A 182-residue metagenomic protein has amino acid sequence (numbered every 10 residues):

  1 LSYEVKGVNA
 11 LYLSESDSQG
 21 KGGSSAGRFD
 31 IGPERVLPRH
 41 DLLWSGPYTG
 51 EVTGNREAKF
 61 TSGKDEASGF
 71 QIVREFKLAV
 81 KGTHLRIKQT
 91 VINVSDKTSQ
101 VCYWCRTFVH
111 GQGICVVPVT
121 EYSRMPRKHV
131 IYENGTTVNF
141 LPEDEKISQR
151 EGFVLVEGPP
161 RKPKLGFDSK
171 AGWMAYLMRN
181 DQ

Functional and structural regions predicted by a protein language model:
L1-G46: Acidic-aromatic substrate-binding/catalytic surfaces of carbohydrate-active enzymes
L1-L13, T83, V94-C102, R106-Q182: A contiguous, surface-exposed recognition patch within enzymatic or periplasmic domains that forms
I31-H84, Q100, G113-I114: Extended, loop-rich substrate-binding clefts of extracytoplasmic carbohydrate-active enzymes
E75-K77, T90, N139: Generic structural detector for well-ordered beta-strands
L85-V91: Buried hydrophobic-core signal for structured, non-transmembrane domains
